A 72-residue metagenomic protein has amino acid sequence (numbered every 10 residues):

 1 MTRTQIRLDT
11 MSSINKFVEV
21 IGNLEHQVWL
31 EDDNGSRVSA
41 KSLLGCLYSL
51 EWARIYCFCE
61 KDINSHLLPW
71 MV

Functional and structural regions predicted by a protein language model:
M1-L8: Short glycine-/aliphatic-rich beta-strand segments at the starts of folded cytosolic domains
T4, Q27-W29: Structural motif
M11-Q27, G35-W52, L67-L68: Amphipathic alpha-helical interaction surfaces in cytosolic regulatory modules
E31-D32, I55: Signature of small Cys/His-rich zinc-finger-like modules used by ubiquitin/SUMO E3 ligases
D33-G35, D62: Short, ordered loop/turn segments at secondary-structure junctions
L50-I55, E60-I63, L67-V72: Cationic, amphipathic, low-complexity alpha-helical segments enriched in hydrophobics plus arginine/proline
